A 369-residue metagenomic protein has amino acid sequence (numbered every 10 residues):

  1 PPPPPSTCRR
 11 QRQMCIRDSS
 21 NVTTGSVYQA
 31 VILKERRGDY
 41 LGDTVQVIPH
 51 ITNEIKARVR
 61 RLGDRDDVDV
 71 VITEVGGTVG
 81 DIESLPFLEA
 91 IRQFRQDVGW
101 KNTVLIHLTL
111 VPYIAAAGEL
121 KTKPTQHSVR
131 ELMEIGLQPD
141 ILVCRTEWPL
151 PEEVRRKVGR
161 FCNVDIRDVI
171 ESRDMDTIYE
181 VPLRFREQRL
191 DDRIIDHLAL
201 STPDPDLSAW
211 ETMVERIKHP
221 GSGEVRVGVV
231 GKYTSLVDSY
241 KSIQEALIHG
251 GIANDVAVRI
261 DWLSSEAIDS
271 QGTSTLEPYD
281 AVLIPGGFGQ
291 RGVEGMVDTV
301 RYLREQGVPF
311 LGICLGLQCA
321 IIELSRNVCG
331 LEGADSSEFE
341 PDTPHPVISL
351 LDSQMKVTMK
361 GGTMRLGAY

Functional and structural regions predicted by a protein language model:
P4, C8-R259, E266-A281, F288-G289 (+2 more regions): Flexible phosphate-sensing "switch/lid" loops adjacent to ATP/NTP-binding sites across phosphate-transfer
L105, D261, F339-P341: Beta-strand segments within the central parallel beta-sheet cores of soluble alpha/beta enzyme folds
E119-L120, G367-Y369: A short glycine-threonine-serine/GTX helix/turn-capping micro-motif
T275-A368: Cysteine-nucleophile active-site neighborhood
